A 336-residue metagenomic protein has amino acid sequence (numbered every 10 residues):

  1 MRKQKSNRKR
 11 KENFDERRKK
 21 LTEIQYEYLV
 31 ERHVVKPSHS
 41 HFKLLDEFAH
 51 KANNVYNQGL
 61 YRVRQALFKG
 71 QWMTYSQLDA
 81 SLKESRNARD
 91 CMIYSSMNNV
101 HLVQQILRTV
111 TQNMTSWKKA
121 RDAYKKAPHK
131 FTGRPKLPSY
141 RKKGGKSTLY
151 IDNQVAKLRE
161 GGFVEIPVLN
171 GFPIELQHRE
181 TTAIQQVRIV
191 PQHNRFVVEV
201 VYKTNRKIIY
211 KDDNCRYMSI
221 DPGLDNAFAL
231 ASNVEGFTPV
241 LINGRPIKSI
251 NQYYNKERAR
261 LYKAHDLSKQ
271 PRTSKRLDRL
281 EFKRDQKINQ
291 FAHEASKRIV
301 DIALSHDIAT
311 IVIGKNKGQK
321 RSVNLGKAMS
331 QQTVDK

Functional and structural regions predicted by a protein language model:
M1-Q105: Gly/serine-rich nucleotide phosphate-binding loop at the start of the catalytic core of nucleotide/ADP-ribose-handling
K19-E23, I184-R188, K203-I209: Catalytic micro-motifs at enzyme active sites that drive phosphoryl/nucleotidyl and oxygen chemistry
V30, H39, N194-K336: Positively charged, helix-rich recognition surfaces that bind polyanionic ligands
V30-K36, I166, F172-L176, V240-R245: Generic detection of short hydrophobic beta-strand segments and adjacent strand-loop junctions
A52, I106-M114, L277-D285: Short amphipathic alpha-helical coiled-coil/interface segments
Y56-V63, L67, M114-R121, N226: A generic secondary-structure signal for well-formed alpha-helical elements
Y61, Q65, R121-F131, S268-L277 (+1 more regions): Short coil/turn segments at secondary-structure boundaries
Q77-Q192, Q331-D335: Acidic carboxylate diad motif detector
